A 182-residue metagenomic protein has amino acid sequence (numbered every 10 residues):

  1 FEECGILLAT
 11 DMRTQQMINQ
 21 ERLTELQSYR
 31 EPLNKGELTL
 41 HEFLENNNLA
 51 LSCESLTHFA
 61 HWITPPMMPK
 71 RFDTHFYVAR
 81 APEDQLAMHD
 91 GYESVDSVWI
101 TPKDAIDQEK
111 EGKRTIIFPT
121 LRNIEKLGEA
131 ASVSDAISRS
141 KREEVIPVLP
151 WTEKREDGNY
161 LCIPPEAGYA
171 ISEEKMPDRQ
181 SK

Functional and structural regions predicted by a protein language model:
F1-A9, K110, R114, G128-S132: Hydrophobic/aromatic-lined pockets within catalytic cores
F1-S52, Y77: The catalytic Nudix box helix
I18, R22-R30, E111, P119 (+1 more regions): C-terminal long alpha-helix characteristic of the crotonase
C53-A60, T74-F76, R80-A81, H89-R114: NUDIX/MutT-family hydrolases
F59-W62, A79-P82, L127, P164-E166: Structured loops at beta-to-helix junctions and adjacent beta-edge loops in soluble globular domains
P65-M68: Short Gly/Pro-enriched turn/cap motifs at secondary-structure boundaries
D73, E93-S94, V148, D157: A generic structural signal for well-ordered coil/turn residues at beta-strand boundaries that shape enzyme active-site
F118-K182: Core RNA-modification/binding signature centered on pseudouridine synthases
